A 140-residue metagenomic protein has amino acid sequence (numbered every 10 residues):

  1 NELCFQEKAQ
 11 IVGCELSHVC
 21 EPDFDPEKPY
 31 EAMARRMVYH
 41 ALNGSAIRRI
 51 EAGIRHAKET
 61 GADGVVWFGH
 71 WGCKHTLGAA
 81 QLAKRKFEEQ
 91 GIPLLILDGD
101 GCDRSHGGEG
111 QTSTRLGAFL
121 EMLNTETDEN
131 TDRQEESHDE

Functional and structural regions predicted by a protein language model:
N1-E140: An N-terminal assembly and electron-transfer interface module characteristic of large anaerobic redox and radical
